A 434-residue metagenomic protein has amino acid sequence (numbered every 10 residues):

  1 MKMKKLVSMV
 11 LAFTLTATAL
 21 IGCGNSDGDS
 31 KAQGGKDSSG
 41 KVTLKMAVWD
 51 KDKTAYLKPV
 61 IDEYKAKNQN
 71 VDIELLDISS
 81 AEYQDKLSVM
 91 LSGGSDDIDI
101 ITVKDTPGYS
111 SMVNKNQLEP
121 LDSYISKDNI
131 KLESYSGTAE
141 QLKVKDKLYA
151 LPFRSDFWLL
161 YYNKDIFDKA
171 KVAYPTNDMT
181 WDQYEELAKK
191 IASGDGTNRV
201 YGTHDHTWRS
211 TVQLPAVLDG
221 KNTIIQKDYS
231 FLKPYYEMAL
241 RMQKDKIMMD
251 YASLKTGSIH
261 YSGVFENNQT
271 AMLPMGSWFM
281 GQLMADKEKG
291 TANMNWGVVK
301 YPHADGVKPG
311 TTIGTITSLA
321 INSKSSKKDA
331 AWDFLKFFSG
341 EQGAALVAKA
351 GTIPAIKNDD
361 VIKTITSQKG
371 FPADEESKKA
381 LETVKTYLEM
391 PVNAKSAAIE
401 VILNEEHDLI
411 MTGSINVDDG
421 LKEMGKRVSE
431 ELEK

Functional and structural regions predicted by a protein language model:
M1-L44, A66, K422, K426-K434: Short, low-complexity disordered leader/linker segments with a strong preference for bacterial N-terminal type II
S39-K51, V71-L76, D99-I100, Y149 (+2 more regions): Short, well-ordered beta-strand elements
E63, K67-S134, K169-K171, V264 (+4 more regions): Extracytoplasmic "Venus flytrap"/periplasmic binding protein-like
E63-A66, D72, D122-K127, L142-W208 (+5 more regions): Helix-loop-helix "hinge/cap" segment bordering the ligand-binding cleft or interdomain interface
M90, I98-D99, K104, D128-I166 (+3 more regions): A structural signal for short loop-to-beta-strand junctions that line the ligand-binding cleft of periplasmic/secreted
K104-F157, N293-V299, K369-G370, K378 (+1 more regions): Hinge/lid segment of periplasmic solute-binding proteins
G108, F231-K327: Extracytoplasmic/periplasmic substrate-binding proteins
V299, K349-E405, L409: Long, aromatic- and glycine/proline-rich binding clefts that accommodate carbohydrate-like moieties
